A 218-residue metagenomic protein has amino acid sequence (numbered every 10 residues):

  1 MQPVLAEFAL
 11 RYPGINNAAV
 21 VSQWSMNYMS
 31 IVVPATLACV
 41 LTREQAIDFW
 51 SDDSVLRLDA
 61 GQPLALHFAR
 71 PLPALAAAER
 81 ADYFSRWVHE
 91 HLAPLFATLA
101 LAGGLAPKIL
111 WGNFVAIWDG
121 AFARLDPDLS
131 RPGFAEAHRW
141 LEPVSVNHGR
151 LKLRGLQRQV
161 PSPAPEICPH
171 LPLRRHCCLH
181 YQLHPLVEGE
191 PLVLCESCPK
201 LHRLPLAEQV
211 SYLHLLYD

Functional and structural regions predicted by a protein language model:
M1-P172: Hydrophobic, aromatic-lined core segments that form the binding pocket/scaffold for planar heteroaromatic ligands
V40, D126, E190, V210-S211: Short linear functional motifs in flexible/disordered or boundary regions
L171-L173, L204, Y217: Conserved functional hotspots at enzyme active or ligand-binding sites that engage polyanionic ligands
R175-L204: Local cysteine-cluster metal-coordination motifs and their immediate loop/turn environment, predominantly Fe-S cluster
L201, S211-D218: Short cysteine/histidine-rich metal-coordination sites, predominantly Zn2+-binding motifs
P205, Q209: Glycine-rich phosphate/pyrophosphate-binding loops and their adjacent beta-strand/loop elements at enzyme active sites
